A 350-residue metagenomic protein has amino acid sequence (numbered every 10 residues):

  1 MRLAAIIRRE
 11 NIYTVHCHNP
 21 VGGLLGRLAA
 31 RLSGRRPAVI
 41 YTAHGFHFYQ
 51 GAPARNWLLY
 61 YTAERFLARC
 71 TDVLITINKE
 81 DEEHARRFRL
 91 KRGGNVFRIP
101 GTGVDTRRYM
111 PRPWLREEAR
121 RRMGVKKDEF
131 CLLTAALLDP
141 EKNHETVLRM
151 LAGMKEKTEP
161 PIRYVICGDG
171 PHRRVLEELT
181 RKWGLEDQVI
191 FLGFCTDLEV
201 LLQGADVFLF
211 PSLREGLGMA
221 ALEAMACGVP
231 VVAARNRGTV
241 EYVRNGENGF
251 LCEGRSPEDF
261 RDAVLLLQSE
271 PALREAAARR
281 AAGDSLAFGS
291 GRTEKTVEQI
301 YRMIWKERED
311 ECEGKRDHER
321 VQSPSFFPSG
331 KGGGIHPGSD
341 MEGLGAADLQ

Functional and structural regions predicted by a protein language model:
M1, P37-A38, F48-C70: Nucleotide-sugar donor phosphate/pyrophosphate-binding loop at the beta->alpha transition of glycosyltransferases
C17-G23, A43: Short His-centered aromatic/hydrophobic patch
A68-L115: Donor nucleotide-sugar binding/catalytic pocket of nucleotide-sugar-dependent glycosyltransferases
E118-R121, D259, L266, L273-A287 (+1 more regions): A short, well-ordered alpha-helix in the C-terminal region of glycosyltransferases
F130-K155, Y164, P171-E178, E258: A conserved mid-protein helix/loop that constitutes part of the nucleotide-sugar donor-binding site
F194, L213: Aromatic "clamp/platform" in nucleotide-sugar-dependent glycosyltransferases that forms part of the donor/acceptor
P230-A233, V243: Short hydrophobic beta-strand element within catalytic cores of glycosyltransferases and related nucleotide-activated
N245-G246, F250-P257, L266-P271: Conserved acidic donor-binding segment of nucleotide-sugar-dependent glycosyltransferases
